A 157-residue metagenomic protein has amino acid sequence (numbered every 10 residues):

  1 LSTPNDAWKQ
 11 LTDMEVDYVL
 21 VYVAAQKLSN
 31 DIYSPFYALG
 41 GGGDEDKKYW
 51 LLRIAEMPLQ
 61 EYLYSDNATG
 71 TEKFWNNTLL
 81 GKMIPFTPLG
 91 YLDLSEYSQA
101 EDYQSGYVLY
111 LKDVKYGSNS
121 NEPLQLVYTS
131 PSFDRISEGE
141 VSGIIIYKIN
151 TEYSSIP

Functional and structural regions predicted by a protein language model:
L1-P157: Extracytoplasmic
